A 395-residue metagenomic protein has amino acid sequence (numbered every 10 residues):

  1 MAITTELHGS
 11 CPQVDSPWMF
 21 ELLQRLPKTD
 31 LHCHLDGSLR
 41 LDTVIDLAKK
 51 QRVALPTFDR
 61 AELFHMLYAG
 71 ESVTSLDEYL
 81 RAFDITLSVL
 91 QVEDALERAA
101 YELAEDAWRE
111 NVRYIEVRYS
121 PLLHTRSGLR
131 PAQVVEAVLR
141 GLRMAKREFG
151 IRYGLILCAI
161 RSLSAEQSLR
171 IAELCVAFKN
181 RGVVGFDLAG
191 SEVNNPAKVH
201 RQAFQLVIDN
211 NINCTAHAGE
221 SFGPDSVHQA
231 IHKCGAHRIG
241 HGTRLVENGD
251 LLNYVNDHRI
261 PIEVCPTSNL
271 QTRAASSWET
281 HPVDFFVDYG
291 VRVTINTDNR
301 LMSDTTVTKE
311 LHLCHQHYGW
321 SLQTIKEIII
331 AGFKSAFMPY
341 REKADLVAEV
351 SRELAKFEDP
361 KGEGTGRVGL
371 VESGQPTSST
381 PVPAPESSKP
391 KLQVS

Functional and structural regions predicted by a protein language model:
A2-I212, S221-S226, K233-R238, R244-P261 (+2 more regions): Metal-cofactor-binding active-site regions of metalloenzymes
